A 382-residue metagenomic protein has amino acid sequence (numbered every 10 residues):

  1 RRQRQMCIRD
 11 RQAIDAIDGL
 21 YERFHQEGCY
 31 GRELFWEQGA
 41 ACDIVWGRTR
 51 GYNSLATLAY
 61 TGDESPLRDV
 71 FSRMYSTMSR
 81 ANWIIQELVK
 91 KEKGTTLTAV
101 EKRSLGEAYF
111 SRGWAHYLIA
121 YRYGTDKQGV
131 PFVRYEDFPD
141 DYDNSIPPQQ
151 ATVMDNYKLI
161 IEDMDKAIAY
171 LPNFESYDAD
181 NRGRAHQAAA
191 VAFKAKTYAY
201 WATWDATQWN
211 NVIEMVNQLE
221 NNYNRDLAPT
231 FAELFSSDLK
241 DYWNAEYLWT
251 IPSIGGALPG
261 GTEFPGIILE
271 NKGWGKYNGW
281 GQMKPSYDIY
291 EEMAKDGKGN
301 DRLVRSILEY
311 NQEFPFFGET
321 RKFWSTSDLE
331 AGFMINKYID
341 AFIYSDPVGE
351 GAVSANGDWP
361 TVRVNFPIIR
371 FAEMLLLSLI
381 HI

Functional and structural regions predicted by a protein language model:
R1-Q5, R9-Y52, Q128-F132, Y157 (+2 more regions): An aromatic- and glycine-enriched ligand-binding surface/loop that stacks and positions planar moieties
D15-D18, E22, R50-Y123, P147-K158 (+4 more regions): Conserved, well-structured interaction surfaces
R112, Y117-I119, R134-E136, F231 (+1 more regions): Glycine-rich, histidine-containing beta strand-loop boundary motifs that form or position
Y123-M154, A206-N210: Short coil/linker segments at helix-helix boundaries
N181-F193, F366-M374: Amphipathic alpha-helical protein-interaction segments enriched in hydrophobic
